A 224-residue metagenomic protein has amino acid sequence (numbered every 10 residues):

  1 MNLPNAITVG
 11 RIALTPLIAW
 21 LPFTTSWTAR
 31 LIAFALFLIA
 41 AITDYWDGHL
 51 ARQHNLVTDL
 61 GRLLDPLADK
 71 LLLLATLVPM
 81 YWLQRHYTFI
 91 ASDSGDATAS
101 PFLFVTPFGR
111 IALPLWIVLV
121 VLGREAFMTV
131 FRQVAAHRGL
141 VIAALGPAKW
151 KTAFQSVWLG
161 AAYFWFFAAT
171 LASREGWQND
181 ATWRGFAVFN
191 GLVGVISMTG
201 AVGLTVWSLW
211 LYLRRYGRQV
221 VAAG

Functional and structural regions predicted by a protein language model:
M1, D47, A51-L73, S94-G95 (+3 more regions): Juxtamembrane helix-capping/reentrant segments at transmembrane boundaries
M1-L3, L14-T15, F34-F37, A41 (+1 more regions): C-terminal membrane-associated helical module and adjoining short loops/tails
M1-T25: Extended, non-globular alpha-helical segments
G10-L17, A68-M80, L122-T129, K151-Y163: Core segments of transmembrane alpha-helices that mediate helix-helix packing or line hydrophobic substrate/ligand
P16-L60, A75-Y87, T106-V121, F189-G203: Membrane-embedded alpha-helical segments that form the functional core of polytopic membrane enzymes, especially those
D44, D65, E125: Conserved G/P- and acidic residue-centered "switch" motifs that form tight phosphate/ATP-binding loops in soluble
A51, L77-M80, F131-A135, L213: Hydrophobic alpha-helical interface/terminus motif in multipass membrane transporters
Y87-F108, L171-F186: Intrinsically disordered, low-complexity domain-flanking/linker segments in eukaryotic proteins, enriched
